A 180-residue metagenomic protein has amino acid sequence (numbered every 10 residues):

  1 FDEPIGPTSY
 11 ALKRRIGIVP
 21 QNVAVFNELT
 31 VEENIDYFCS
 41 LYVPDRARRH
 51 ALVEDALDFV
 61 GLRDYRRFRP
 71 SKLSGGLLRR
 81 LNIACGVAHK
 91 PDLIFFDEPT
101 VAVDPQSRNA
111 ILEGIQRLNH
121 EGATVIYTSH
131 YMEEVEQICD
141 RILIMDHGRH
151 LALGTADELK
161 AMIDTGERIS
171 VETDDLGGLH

Functional and structural regions predicted by a protein language model:
D36, S40, A47-Y65: Conserved ABC ATPase "signature" region
I83: Hydrophobic anchor residue at the start of the ABC signature
K90: Conserved catalytic motifs of ABC-family nucleotide-binding domains
I94-D97: Catalytic Walker B motif of ABC-type/P-loop ATPase nucleotide-binding domains
P105-S107: Helix N-cap at the start of a conserved alpha-helix in ABC-type nucleotide-binding domains
L112-H180: ABC transporter nucleotide-binding domain
